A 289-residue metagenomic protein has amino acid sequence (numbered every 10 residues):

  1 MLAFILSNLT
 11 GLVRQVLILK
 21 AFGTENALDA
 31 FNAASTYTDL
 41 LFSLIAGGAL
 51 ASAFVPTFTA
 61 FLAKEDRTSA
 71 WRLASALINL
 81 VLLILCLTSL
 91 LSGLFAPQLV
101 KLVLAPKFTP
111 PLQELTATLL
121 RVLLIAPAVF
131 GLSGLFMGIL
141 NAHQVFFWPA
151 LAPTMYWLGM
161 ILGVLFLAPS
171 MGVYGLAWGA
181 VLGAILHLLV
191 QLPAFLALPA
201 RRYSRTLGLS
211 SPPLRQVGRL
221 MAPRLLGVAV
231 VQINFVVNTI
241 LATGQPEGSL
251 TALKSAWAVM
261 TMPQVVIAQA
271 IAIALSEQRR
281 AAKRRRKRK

Functional and structural regions predicted by a protein language model:
M1-K289: Membrane-embedded alpha-helical bundles of multi-pass transporters/translocases, especially carrier/permease families
